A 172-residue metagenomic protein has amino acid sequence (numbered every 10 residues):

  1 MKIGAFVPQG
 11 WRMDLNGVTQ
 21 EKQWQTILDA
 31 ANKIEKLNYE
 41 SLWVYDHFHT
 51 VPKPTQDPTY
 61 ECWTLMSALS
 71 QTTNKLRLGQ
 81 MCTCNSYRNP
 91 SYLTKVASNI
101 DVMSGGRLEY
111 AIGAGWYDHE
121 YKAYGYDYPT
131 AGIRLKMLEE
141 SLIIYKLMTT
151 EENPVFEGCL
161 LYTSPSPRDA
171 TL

Functional and structural regions predicted by a protein language model:
M1-T72: N-terminal beta1-alpha1-beta2 module of alpha/beta enzyme domains
K2-K22, N85-V155: Flexible, glycine-rich active-site loops centered on histidine and acidic residues that chelate a metal or position
K33-L37, T72-L76, I144, M148-E152: A structural motif corresponding to the C-terminal end of an alpha-helix and its immediate exit/capping segment
E40-D46, L78-Q80, E109-G113: Short beta-strand segments at enzyme active-site cores
D46-T50, M81-C84, G125: Short linear capping/connector segments at secondary-structure termini
P54-D57, T83-R88: Glycine-rich "substrate-gating" loop/helix at the edge of Rossmann-like oxidoreductase active sites
A68-R77, D101-G105: Short, charge-rich binding segments
Y162-L172: Single conserved hydrophobic/aromatic residue that forms the stacking wall/gate of nucleotide- or nucleobase-binding
